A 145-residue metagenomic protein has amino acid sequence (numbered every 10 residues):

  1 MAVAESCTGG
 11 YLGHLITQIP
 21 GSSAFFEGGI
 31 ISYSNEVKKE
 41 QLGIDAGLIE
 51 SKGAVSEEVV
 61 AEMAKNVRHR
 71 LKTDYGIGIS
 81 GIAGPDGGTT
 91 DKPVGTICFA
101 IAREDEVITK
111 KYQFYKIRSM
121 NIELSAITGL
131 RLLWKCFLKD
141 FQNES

Functional and structural regions predicted by a protein language model:
M1-S145: Short alpha-helical segments enriched in small residues
